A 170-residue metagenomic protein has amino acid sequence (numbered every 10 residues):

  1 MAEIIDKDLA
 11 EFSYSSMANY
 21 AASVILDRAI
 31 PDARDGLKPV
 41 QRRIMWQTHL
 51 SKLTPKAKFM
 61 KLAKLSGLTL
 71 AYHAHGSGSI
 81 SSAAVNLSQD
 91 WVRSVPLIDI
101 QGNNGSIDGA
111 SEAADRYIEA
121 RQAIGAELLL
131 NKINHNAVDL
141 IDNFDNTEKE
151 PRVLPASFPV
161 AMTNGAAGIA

Functional and structural regions predicted by a protein language model:
M1-A170: Catalytic phosphate-handling regions of large nucleic-acid enzymes and associated NTPases
